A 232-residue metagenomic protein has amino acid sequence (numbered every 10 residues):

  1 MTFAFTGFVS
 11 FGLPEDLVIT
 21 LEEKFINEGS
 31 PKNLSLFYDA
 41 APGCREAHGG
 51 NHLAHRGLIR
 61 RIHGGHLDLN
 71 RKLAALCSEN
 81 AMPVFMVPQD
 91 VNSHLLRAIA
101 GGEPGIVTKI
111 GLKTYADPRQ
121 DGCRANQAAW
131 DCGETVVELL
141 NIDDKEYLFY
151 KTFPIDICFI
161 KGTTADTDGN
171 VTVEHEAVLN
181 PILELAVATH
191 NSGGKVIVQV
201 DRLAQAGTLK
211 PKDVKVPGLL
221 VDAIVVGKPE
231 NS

Functional and structural regions predicted by a protein language model:
M1-S232: Conserved alpha/beta enzyme-core scaffold
